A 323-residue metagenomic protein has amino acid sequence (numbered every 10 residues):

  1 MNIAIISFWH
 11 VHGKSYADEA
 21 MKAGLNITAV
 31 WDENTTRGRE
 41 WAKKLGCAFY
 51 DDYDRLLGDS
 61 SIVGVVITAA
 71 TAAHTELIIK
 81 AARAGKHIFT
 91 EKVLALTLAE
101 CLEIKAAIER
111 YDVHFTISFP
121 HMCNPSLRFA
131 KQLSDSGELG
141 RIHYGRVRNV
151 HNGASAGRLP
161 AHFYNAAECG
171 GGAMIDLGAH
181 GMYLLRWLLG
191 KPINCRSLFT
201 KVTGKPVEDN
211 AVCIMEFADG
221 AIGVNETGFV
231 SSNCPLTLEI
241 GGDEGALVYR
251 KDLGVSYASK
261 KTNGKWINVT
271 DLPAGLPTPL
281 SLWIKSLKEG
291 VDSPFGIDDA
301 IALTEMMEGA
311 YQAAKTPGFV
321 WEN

Functional and structural regions predicted by a protein language model:
M1-K44: N-terminal Rossmann-like dinucleotide-binding module
I5, D51, T90, F115-I117 (+1 more regions): Hydrophobic residues in well-ordered beta-strands that form the structural core
I5, G64-A69, K285-N323: C-terminal helix-rich "cap/oligomerization" subdomain common to oxidoreductases
V11, E33, N268-S281: Active-site loop of classical SDR/Rossmann-like NAD(P)-dependent oxidoreductases, centered on the catalytic Tyr-X3-Lys
V11, H121-G204, P317: Predominantly a Rossmann-like dinucleotide-binding segment in NAD(P)-dependent oxidoreductases
N34, L45-A107: Beta-loop-alpha module in the N-terminal Rossmann-like domain of NAD(P)-dependent dehydrogenases, especially those
E103-H121, R141-H143: Rossmann-fold dehydrogenase core element
M182-G254, L280-V291: Contiguous beta-strand/loop segments that form the cofactor/metal-binding neighborhood of enzyme cores
